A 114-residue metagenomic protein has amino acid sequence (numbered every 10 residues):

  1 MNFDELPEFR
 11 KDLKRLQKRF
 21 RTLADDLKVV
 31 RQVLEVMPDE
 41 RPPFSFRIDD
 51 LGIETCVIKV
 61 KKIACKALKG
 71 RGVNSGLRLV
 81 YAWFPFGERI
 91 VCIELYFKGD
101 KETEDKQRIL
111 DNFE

Functional and structural regions predicted by a protein language model:
M1, E54-C56, R89: A generic secondary-structure signal marking the coil-to-beta-strand transition
M1-E35: Arg/Lys-rich, positively charged N-terminal/basic patches that mediate binding to nucleic acids
E5, L23-D26, V30, C56 (+2 more regions): Amphipathic alpha-helical interface surfaces
L6-E8, I63, L95: Generic beta-structure capping elements
L27-L34, S45-I48, K98: Residue-level signal for alpha-helical context at structural boundaries
V36-K69: A short, surface-exposed loop/turn module that caps and links secondary-structure elements
K66-E114: Enriched for short, Lys/Arg-rich terminal
